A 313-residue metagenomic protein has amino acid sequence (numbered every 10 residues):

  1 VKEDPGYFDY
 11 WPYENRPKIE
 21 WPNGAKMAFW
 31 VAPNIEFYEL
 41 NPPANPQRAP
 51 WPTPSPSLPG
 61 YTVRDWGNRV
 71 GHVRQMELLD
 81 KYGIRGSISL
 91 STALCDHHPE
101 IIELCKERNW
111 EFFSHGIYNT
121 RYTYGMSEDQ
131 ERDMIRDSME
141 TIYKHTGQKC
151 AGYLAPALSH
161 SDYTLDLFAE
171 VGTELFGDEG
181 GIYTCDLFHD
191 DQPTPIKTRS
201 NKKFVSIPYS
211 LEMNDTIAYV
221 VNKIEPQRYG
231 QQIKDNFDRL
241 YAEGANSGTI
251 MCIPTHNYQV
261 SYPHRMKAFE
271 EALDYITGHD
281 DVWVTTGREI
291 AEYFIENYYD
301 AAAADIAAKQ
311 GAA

Functional and structural regions predicted by a protein language model:
V1-G152, A157-S206, G230-I253, S261-A313: Catalytic alpha-helical scaffold of carbohydrate-active enzymes acting on polysaccharides/glycoconjugates
P193, S206-R228: Positively charged, amphipathic and often flexible ligand-engagement surfaces
L211-A218, T249-Q259: Active-site clefts of carbohydrate-active enzymes
